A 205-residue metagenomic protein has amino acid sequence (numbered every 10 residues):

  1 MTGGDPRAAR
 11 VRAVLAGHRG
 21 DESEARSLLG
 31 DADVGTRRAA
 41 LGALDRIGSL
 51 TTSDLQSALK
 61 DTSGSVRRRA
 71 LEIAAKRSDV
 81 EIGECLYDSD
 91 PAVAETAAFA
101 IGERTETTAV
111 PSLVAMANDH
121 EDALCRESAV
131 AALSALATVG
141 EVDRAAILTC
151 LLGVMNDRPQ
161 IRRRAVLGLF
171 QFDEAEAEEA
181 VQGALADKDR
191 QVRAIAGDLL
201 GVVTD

Functional and structural regions predicted by a protein language model:
T2-R19, S27, G35-S49, D54-S57 (+7 more regions): Structural detector for internal amphipathic alpha-helices that build alpha-solenoid repeat scaffolds
D21, S65, A92, V110 (+2 more regions): HEAT/HEAT-like alpha-solenoid repeats
L185-K188: TPR/TPR-like (Sel1-like) alpha-helical repeat modules
